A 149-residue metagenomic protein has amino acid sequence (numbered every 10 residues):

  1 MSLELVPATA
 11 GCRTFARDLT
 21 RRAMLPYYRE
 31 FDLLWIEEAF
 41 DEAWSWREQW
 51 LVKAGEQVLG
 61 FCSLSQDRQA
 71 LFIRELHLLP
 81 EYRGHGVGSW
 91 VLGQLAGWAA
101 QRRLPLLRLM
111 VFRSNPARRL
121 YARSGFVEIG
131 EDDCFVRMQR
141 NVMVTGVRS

Functional and structural regions predicted by a protein language model:
S2-D18: A short beta-loop-alpha structural element at the N-terminal edge of CoA-dependent acyl/N-acetyltransferase catalytic
R17-A43, R47: Conserved GNAT-fold acetyl-CoA-binding loop/helix
E48-L51, F61, E75, R108 (+1 more regions): Short hydrophobic/aromatic beta-strand element in the GNAT-like acyltransferase core that lines or flanks the acyl-donor
Q57-S65, F72-H77: Conserved beta-strand in the GNAT
L78, G84-G97, A122-R123: Conserved acetyl-CoA-binding loop-helix of GNAT-fold acetyltransferases
R83, R108-R118, E131-N141: Conserved beta-strand-loop-alpha-helix junction that forms the acyl-donor binding cleft
A122-D132: Conserved acetyl-CoA-binding loop of GNAT-fold acetyltransferases
